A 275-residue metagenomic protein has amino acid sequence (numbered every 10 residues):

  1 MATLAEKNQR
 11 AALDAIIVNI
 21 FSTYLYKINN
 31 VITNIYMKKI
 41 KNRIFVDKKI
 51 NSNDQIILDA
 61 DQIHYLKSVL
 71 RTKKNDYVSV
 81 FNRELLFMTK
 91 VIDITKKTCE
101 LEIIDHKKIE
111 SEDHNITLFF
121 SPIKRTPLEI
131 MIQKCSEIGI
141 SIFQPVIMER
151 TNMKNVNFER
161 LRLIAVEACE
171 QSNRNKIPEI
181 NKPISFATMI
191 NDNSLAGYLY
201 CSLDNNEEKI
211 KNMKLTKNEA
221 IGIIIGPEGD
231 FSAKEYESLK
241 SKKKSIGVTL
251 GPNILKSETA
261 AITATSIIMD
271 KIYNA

Functional and structural regions predicted by a protein language model:
A2-V18: Short amphipathic, helix-prone segments within low-complexity/disordered or flexible regions
T3-A5, I20-K108: N-terminal positively charged helical leader segments and presequences
K49, H106, M148-T151, P252: Short, ordered loop/turn segments at secondary-structure junctions
I56-I57, D113-T117, A220-G222, S238 (+1 more regions): Glycine/charged-rich beta-loop-alpha catalytic/anionic-binding loops adjacent to active sites
E110-G197: RNA substrate-binding interface of SAM-dependent RNA methyltransferases
Y198-E237, I246-V248: Active-site/ligand-binding-proximal alpha/beta "capping" segment
A233-A275: Structured adenosyl-cofactor binding patch, chiefly the S-adenosyl-L-methionine
